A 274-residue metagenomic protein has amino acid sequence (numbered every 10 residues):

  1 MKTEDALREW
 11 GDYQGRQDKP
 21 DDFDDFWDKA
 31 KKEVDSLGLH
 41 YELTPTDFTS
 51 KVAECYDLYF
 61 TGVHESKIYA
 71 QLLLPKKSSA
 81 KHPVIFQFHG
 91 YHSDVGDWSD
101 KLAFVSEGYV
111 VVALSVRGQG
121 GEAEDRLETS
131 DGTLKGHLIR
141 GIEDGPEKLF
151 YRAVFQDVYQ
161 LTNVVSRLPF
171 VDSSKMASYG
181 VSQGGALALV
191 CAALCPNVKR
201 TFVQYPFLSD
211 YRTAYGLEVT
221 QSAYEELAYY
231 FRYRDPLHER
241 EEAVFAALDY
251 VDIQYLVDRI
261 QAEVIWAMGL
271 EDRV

Functional and structural regions predicted by a protein language model:
M1-E54: N-terminal targeting or regulatory segments adjacent to alpha/beta-hydrolase or S9 domains
Y56-Y59, V63-K76: A short loop-to-beta-strand scaffold at the N-terminal edge of the catalytic core in hydrolase folds
A70-L74, A80-Y91, V111: Short beta-strand element of the alpha/beta-hydrolase
G96, K101-Q156: Cap/lid segment of the alpha/beta-hydrolase catalytic domain
H137-S182: Gly/Ser-rich "nucleophile elbow"/oxyanion-hole loop immediately N-terminal to the catalytic nucleophile in hydrolases
S178-A192: Glycine-rich nucleophile elbow surrounding the catalytic serine of serine-hydrolase chemistry
L189-L237: Hydrolase active-site cap/lid region
E242-V274: Serine-hydrolase catalytic core
